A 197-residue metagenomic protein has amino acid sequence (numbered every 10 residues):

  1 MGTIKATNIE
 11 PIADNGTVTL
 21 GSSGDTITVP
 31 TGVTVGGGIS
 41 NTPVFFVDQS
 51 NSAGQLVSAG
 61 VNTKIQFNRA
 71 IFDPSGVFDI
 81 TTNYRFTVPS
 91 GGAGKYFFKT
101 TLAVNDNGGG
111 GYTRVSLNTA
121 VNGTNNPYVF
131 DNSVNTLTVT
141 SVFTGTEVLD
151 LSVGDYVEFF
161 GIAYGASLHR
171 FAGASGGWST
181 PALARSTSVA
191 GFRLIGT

Functional and structural regions predicted by a protein language model:
M1-A59: Intrinsic low-complexity, repeat-rich intrinsically disordered segments enriched in small/flexible residues
G38-T197: Extracellular jelly-roll beta-sandwich "head" domains, especially the C-terminal globular C1q domain
